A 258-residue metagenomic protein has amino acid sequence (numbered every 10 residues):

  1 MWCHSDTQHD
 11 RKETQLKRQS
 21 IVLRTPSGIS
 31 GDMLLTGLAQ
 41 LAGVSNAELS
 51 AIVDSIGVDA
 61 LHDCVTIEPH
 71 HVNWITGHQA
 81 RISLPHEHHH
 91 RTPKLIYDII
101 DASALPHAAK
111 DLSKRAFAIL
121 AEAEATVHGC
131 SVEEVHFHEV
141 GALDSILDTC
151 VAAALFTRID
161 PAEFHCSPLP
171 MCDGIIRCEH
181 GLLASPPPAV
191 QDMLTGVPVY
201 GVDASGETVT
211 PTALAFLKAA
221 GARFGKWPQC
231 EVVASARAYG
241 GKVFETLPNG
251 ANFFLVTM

Functional and structural regions predicted by a protein language model:
H9-Q15: Short, Lys/Arg-enriched N-terminal segments with co-localized hydrophobic residues within the first ~10-30 amino acids
Q15-S20, V127-H138, C172, T195-G201: Glycine/charged-rich beta-loop-alpha catalytic/anionic-binding loops adjacent to active sites
I21-T36, F137-I159: Conserved phosphate/anionic-ligand binding catalytic regions in large, soluble enzymes, centered on
L23, A109, V135-E139, H165-P168 (+1 more regions): General beta-strand structural signal in soluble alpha/beta enzymes
L34-A39, T149-F156, V190, A213-A220: Buried hydrophobic packing segments
Q40-H128, P187-Y200, A204-E207, P211-L214 (+1 more regions): Glycine-rich nucleotide/cofactor/substrate-binding loop typically near the N-terminus or early in the first domain
V44, P161-T257: Mobile "lid/hinge" segments at catalytic clefts and subdomain interfaces of large enzymes
